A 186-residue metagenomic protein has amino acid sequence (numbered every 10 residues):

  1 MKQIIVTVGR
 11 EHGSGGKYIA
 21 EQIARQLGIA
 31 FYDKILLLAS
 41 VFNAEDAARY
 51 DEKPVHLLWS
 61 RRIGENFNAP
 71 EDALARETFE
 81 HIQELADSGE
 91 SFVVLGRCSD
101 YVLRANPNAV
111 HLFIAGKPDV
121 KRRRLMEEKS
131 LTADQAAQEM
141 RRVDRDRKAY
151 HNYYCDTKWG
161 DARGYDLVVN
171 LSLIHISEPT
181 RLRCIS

Functional and structural regions predicted by a protein language model:
K2-V6: Pre-Walker A (Motif I) flank of P-loop NTPase domains
V8-E21: Glycine-rich phosphate-binding P-loop
Q26-Y32: Post-Walker A helix-loop "phosphate-sensing" segment adjacent to the P-loop in P-loop NTPases
L38-S91: ATP-dependent small-molecule kinase phosphotransfer cores that center on conserved nucleotide phosphate-binding segments
E52, H56-S60, A69, A133-L173: Small-molecule kinase domains that catalyze NTP-dependent phosphoryl transfer to phosphate-bearing small molecules
S99-D100, A115-K121, L173-I174: Conserved nucleotide-binding/hydrolysis micro-motifs of P-loop NTPases
P107-E127, E139-R142: Conserved phosphate-donor/acceptor-positioning beta-strand/loop module used by diverse small-molecule
I174-S186: Single conserved hydrophobic/aromatic residue that forms the stacking wall/gate of nucleotide- or nucleobase-binding
